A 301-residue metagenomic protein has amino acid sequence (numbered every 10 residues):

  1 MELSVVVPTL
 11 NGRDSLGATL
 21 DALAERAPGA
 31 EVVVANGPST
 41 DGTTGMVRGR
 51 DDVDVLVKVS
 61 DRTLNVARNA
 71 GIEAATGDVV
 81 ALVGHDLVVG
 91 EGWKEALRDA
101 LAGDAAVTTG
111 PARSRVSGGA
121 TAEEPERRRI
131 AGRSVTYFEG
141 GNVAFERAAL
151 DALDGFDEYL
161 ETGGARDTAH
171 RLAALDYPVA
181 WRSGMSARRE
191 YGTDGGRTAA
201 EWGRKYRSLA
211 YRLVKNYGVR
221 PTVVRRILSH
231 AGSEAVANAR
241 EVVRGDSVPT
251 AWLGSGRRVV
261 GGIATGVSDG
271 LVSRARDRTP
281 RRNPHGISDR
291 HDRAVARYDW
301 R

Functional and structural regions predicted by a protein language model:
E2-S4, E31, D167: Cell-envelope/extracellular polymer assembly enzymes that use nucleotide-activated donors
L10-R26: Short, well-formed alpha-helical segments that are part of the catalytic scaffolds of diverse glycosyltransferases
D14-A18, D41-G49, G92: Acidic helix N-cap motif at the loop->helix transition within catalytic regions of sugar-transfer enzymes
G45, K58-A75, A96: Glycine-rich, basic loop-to-helix element that forms the pyrophosphate-binding segment of sugar-nucleotide handling
V80: Short aromatic/hydrophobic "clamp" motif used to bind/position activated sugar donors
V88-A120: Conserved donor NDP-sugar-binding/catalytic core segment of glycosyltransferases
N142-F145, A149-D154, Y159-S186: A short, conserved alpha-helix in the catalytic core of glycosyltransferases
E201-S208, G218-R301: Non-catalytic, C-terminal membrane-associated alpha-helical segments of glycosyltransferases
